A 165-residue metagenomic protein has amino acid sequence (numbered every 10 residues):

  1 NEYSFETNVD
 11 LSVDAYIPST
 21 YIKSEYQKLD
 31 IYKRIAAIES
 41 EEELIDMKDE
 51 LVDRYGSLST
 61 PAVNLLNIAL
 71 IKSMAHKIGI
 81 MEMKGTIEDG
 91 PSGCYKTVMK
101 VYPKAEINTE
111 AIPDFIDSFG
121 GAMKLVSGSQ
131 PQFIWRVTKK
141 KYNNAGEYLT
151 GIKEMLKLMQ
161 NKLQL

Functional and structural regions predicted by a protein language model:
N1-L165: Accessory helical-bundle/CTD segments and flexible terminal tails appended to RecA-like ATPase motors
